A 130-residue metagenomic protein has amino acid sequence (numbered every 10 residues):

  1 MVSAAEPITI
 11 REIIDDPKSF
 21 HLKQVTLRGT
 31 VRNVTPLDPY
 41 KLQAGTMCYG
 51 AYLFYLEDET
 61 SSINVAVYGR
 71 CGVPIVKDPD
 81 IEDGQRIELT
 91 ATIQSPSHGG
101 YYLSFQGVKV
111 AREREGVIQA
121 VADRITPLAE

Functional and structural regions predicted by a protein language model:
V2-A4: Sec/Tat signal peptide C-region and signal peptidase I cleavage site
E6-I8, I13-I14, Q24-E130: OB-fold single-stranded nucleic acid-binding module
P17-K18: Predominantly extracellular/luminal regions of secreted and cell-surface proteins, especially disulfide-bonded
